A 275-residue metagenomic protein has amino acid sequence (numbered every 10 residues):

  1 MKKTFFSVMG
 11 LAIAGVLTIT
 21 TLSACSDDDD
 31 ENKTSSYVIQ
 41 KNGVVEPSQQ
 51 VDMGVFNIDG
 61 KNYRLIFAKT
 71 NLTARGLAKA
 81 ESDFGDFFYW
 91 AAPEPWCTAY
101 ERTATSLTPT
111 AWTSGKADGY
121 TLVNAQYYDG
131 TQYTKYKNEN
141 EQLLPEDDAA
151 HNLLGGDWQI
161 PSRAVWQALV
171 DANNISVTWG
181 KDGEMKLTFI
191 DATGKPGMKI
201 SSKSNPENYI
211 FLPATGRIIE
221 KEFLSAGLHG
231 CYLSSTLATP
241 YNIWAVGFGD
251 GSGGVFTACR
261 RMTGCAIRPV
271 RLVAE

Functional and structural regions predicted by a protein language model:
M1-A12: Bacterial N-terminal signal peptides that target proteins for export
K2, N32-Y63: Structural boundary micro-motifs
S7, S106, L272-E275: General helical structural elements
I13-A14, C265: Residues within membrane-spanning alpha-helices of integral membrane proteins, especially the hydrophobic core/packing
T20-A24: C-terminal motif of bacterial Sec signal peptides marking the signal peptidase cleavage site
D27-K41, V55, K69-K79, D83-A92 (+3 more regions): C-terminal, surface-exposed recognition/capping segments
Q49-Y133: A short glycine-rich, aromatic-capped structural motif
